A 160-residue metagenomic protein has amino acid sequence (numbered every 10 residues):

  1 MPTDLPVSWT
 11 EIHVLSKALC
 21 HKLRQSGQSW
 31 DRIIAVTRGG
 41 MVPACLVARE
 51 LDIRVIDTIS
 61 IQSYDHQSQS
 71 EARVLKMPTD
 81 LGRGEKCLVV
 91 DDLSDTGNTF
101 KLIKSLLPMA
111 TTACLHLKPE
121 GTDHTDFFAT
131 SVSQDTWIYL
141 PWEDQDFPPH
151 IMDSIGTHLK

Functional and structural regions predicted by a protein language model:
M1-K160: PRPP-associated nucleotide enzymes
